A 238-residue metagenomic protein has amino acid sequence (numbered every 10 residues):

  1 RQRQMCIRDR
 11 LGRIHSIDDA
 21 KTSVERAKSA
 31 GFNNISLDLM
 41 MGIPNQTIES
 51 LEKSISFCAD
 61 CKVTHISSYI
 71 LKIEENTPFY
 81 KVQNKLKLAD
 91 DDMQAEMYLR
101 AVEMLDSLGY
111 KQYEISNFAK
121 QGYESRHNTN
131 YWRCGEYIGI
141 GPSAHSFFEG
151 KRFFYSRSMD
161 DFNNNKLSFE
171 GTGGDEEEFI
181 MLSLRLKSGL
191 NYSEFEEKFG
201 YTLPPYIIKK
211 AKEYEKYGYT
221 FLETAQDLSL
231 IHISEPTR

Functional and structural regions predicted by a protein language model:
R1-Q4, R8-Y201: C-terminal scaffold of the Radical SAM
L108-G109, E213-Y217: Short secondary-structure junctions
Y201-E213: Short amphipathic alpha-helical interaction segments
K216-T224: A short, conserved structural fragment
D227-L230: Minor-groove-contacting beta-hairpin "wing" of winged helix-turn-helix DNA-binding domains
I233-T237: A short, hydrophobic C-terminal helix/tail in secreted or cell-surface proteins
